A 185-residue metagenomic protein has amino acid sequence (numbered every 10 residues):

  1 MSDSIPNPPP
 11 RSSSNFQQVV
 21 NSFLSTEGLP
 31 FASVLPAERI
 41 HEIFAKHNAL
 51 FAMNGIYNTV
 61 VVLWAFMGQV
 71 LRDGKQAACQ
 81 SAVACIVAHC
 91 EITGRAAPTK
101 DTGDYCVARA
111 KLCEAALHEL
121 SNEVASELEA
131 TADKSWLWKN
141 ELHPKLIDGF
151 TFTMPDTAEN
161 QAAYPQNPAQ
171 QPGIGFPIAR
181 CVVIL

Functional and structural regions predicted by a protein language model:
M1-L185: Conserved, well-structured functional cores that handle cations and Mg-NTP chemistry
